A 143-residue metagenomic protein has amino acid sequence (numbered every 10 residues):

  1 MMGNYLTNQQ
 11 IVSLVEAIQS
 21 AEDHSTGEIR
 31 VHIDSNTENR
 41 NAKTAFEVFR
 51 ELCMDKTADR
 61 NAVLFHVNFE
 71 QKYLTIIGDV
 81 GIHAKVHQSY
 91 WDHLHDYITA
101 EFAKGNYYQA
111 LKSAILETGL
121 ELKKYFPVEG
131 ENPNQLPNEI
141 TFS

Functional and structural regions predicted by a protein language model:
M1-A62, V67-S143: A structural boundary signal for the start of the first folded domain, especially the loop/turn and N-capping region
